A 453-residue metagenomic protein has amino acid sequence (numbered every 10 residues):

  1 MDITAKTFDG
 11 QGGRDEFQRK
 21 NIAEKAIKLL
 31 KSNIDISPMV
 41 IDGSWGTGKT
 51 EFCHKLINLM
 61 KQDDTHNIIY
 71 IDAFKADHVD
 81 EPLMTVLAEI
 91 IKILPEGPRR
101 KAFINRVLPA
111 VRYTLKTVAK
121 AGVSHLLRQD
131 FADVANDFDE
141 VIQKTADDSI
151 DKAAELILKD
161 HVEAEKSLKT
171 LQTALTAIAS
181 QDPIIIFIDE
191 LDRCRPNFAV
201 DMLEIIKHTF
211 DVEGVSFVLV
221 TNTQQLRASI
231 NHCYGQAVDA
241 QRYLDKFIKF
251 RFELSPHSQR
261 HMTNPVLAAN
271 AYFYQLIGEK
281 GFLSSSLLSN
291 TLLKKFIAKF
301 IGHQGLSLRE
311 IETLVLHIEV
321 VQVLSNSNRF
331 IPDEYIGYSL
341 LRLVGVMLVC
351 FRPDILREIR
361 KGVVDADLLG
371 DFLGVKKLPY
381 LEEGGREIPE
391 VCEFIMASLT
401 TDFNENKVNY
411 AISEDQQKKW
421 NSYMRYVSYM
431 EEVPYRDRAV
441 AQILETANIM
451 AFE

Functional and structural regions predicted by a protein language model:
M1-D72, Y429-E453: Walker A/P-loop-proximal flanking segment of P-loop NTPase domains
M1-Q11, D15, A23, L59 (+4 more regions): The catalytic "switch" region of P-loop NTPases
G46, K75-V79, T223-R227, H257-H261 (+1 more regions): Conserved nucleotide-binding/hydrolysis micro-motifs of P-loop NTPases
C53-T173: P-loop NTPase nucleotide-binding core
F103-F131, A135, R251-I331: Conserved AAA+ ATPase small/helical "lid" subdomain
S285-V408: Helix-rich C-lobe and terminal helical cap/extension of kinase-like folds
G374-E453: Charge-biased C-terminal accessory regions appended to nucleic-acid-, cytoskeletal NTPase
